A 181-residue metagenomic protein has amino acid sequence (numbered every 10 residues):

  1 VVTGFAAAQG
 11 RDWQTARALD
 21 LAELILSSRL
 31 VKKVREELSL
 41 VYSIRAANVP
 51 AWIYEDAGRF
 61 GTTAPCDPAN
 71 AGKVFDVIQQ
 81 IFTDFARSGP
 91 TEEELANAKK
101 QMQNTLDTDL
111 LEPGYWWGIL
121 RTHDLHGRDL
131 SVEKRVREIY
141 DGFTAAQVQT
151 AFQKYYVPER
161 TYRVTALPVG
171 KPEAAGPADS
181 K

Functional and structural regions predicted by a protein language model:
V1-D12, R35-G142, R160-P168, A174-S180: M16 family metallopeptidases and their MPP-like homologs
T3, W13-S27: Active/ligand-binding-proximal structured segments within catalytic/core domains that scaffold catalytic residues
R17, R29, F143-Q147: Short, conserved clusters of charged catalytic residues that mark active-site and nucleotide-handling motifs
S27-S28, P68: Alpha-helix N-cap/helix-start and coil->helix boundary motif
K32: Long, His/Glu/Asp-enriched segments that create or flank divalent metal/ion-associated functional microenvironments
Q147-A166: Bilobed periplasmic-binding protein-like "clamshell/Venus-flytrap" ligand-binding domains
